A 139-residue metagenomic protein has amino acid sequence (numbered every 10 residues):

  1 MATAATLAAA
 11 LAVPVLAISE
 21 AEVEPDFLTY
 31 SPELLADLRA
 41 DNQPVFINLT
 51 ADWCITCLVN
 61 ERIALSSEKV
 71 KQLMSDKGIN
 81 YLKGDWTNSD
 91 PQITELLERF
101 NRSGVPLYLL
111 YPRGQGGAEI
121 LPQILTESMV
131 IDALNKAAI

Functional and structural regions predicted by a protein language model:
M1-I139: Proteins that catalyze or organize thiol-disulfide redox chemistry and the adjacent proteostasis machinery handling
